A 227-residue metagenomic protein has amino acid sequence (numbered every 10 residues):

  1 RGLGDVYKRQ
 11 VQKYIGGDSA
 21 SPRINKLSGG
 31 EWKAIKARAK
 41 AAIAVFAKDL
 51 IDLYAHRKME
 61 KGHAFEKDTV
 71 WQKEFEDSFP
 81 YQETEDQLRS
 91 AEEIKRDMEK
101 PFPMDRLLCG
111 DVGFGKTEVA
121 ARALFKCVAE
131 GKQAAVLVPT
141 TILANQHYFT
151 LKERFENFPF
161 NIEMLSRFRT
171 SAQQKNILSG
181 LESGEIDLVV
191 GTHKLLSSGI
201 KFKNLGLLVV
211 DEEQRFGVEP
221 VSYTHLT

Functional and structural regions predicted by a protein language model:
G2-Q10, T224-T227: Conserved small/polar residues in nucleotide/adenosyl-binding loops
K8-V11, G17-R23, A37-R38, G62: N-terminal cationic and glycine-rich segments that engage phosphates or anionic surfaces
N25-F114, E118-A129, Q133-A135: Pre-Walker A segment
Q133-T150: Conserved Walker A/P-loop ATP-binding site and its immediately adjacent core in helicase/helicase-like ATPase domains
N145-T170: Conserved helix-turn-beta segment of the N-terminal RecA-like "Helicase ATP-binding" lobe in SF1/SF2 helicases
M164-Q174, T192-L195: Conserved helicase motor
S171-L188: Conserved motor-coupling elements within RecA-like helicase/translocase cores
K201-L226: SF2 helicase catalytic motif II
